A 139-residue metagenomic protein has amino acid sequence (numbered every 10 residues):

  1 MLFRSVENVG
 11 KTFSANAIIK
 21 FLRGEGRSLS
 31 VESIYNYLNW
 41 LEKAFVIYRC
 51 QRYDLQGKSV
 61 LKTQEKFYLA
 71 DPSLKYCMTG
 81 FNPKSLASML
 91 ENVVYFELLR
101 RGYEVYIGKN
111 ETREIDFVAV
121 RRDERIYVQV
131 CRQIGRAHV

Functional and structural regions predicted by a protein language model:
M1-R125: Accessory nucleic acid-recognition modules appended to NTPase machines
L2, A137-V139: Conserved small/polar residues in nucleotide/adenosyl-binding loops
S33, I134-G135: Generic detector of solvent-exposed, compositionally biased contiguous segments
E124-I134: Active-site ExK catalytic segment of metal-dependent nucleases
